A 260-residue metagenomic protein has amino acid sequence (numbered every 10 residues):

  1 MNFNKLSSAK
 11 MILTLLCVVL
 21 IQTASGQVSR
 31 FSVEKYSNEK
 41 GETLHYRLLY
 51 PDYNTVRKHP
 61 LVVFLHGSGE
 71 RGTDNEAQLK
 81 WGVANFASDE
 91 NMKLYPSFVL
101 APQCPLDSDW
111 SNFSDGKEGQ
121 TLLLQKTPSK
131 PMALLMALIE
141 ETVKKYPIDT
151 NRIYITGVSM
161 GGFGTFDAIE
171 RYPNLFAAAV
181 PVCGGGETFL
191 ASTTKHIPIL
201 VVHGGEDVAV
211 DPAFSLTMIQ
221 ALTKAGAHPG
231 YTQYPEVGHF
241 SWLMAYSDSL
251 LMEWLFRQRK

Functional and structural regions predicted by a protein language model:
M1-S29: Bacterial Sec-dependent N-terminal signal peptides
A24-L61, S97, P131, A137 (+8 more regions): A domain-start/cap signature at the N-terminus of enzymes
Y53-R57, S111-V158: Gly/Ser-rich "nucleophile elbow"/oxyanion-hole loop immediately N-terminal to the catalytic nucleophile in hydrolases
S68-M132: Active-site machinery of serine-nucleophile hydrolases
K80-E90, C183-A191, A213, T217: Alpha-helical scaffolding within the catalytic cores of extracellular/periplasmic polymer-degrading hydrolases
Y95-S97, T194-I199: Short, proline-enriched alpha-helix->beta-strand connector loops that line the catalytic pocket of alpha/beta-hydrolase
E140-K195: Primarily recognizes the serine-hydrolase "nucleophile elbow" in alpha/beta-hydrolase and SGNH/GDSL folds
V182, F189, P198-K260: C-terminal catalytic histidine-bearing segment of alpha/beta-hydrolase fold enzymes
